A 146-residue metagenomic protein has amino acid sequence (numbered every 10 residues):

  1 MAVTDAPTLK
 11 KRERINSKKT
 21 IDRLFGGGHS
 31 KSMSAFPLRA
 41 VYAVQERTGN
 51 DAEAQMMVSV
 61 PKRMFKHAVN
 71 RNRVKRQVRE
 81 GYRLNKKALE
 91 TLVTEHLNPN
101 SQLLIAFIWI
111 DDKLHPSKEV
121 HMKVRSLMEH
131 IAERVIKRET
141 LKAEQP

Functional and structural regions predicted by a protein language model:
M1-P146: Positively charged, solvent-exposed patches that mediate nucleic-acid binding
